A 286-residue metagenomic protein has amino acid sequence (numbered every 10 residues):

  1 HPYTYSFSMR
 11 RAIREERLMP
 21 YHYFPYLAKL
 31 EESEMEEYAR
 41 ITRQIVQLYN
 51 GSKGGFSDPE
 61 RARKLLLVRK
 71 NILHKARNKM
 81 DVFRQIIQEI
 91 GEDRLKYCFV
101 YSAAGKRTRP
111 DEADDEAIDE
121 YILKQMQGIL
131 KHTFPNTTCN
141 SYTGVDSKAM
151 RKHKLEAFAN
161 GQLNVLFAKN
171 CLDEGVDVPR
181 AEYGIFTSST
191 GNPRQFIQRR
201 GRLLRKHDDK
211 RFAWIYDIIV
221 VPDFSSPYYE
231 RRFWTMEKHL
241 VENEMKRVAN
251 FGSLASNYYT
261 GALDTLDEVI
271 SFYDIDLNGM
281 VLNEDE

Functional and structural regions predicted by a protein language model:
H1-K96, G105, D111-A117, Q127: Interdomain helical connector at the RecA1-RecA2 junction of SF1/SF2 helicase-like NTPases
E31, A76, A103-K106, G144-S147 (+1 more regions): Short beta->alpha junction loops/turns
K79-F83, L123, M150-R151, A168: Amphipathic coiled-coil/heptad-repeat helices and related helical stalk/stem segments that mediate oligomerization
K96-V100, L163-L166: Generic beta-sheet signal
V100-G105, I218-V221: Short loop/turn segments at strand-loop or loop-helix junctions that form parts of catalytic or ligand-binding pockets
G105-T143, H153: Conserved helicase motor "Helicase C" RecA-like lobe of SF1/SF2 P-loop NTPases
K131-Y258: Conserved RecA-like P-loop NTPase helicase motor core
T133-N136, N140, N160, L263-E286: Non-catalytic terminal extensions of ATP-dependent helicases
